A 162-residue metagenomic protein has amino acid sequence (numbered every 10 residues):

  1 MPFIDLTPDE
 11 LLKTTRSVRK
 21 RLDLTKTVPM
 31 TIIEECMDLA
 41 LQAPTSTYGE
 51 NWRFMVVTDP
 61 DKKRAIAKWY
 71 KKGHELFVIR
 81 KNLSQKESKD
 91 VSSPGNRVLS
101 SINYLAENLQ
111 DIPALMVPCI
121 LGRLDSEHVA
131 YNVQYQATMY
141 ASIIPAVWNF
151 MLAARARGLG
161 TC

Functional and structural regions predicted by a protein language model:
M1-Q42, G49-E50: Specificity-determining recognition surfaces
V18, A43, G73-F77: Helix-loop element at the rim of GNAT/NAT acetyltransferase active sites that forms part of the acceptor-substrate
Y48-N51, Q110-I112: Short, basic and Ser/Thr-rich N-terminal targeting/leader segments
V56-I143: Glycine/small-residue-rich phosphate/adenosyl-binding loop
T138, R157-C162: GST superfamily/GST-like fold recognition
I143-F150: An amphipathic alpha-helical micro-motif enriched in hydrophobic residues with embedded/adjacent acidic residues
L152-A156: Short hydrophobic alpha-helices that are characteristic scaffold elements of the AMP-binding
